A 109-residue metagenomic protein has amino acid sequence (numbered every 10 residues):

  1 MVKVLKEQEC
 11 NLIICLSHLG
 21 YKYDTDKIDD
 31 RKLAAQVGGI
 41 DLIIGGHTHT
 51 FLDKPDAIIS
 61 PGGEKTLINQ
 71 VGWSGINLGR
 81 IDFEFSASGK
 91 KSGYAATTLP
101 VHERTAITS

Functional and structural regions predicted by a protein language model:
V2-D24: Short acidic, glycine-rich surface-loop motifs adjacent to enzyme active sites
T25-S109: Active-site-adjacent helix-turn-beta-strand microarchitecture at beta-sheet edges that either contains or buttresses
